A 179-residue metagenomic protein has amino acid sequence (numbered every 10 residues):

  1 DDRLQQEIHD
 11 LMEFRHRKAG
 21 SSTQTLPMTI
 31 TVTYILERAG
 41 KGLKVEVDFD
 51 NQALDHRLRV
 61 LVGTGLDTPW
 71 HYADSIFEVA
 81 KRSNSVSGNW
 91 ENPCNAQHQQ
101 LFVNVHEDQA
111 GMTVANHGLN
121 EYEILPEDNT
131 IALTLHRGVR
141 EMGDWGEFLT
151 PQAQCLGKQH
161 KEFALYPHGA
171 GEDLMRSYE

Functional and structural regions predicted by a protein language model:
D1-E179: C-terminal (or distal) subdomains of carbohydrate-active enzymes
